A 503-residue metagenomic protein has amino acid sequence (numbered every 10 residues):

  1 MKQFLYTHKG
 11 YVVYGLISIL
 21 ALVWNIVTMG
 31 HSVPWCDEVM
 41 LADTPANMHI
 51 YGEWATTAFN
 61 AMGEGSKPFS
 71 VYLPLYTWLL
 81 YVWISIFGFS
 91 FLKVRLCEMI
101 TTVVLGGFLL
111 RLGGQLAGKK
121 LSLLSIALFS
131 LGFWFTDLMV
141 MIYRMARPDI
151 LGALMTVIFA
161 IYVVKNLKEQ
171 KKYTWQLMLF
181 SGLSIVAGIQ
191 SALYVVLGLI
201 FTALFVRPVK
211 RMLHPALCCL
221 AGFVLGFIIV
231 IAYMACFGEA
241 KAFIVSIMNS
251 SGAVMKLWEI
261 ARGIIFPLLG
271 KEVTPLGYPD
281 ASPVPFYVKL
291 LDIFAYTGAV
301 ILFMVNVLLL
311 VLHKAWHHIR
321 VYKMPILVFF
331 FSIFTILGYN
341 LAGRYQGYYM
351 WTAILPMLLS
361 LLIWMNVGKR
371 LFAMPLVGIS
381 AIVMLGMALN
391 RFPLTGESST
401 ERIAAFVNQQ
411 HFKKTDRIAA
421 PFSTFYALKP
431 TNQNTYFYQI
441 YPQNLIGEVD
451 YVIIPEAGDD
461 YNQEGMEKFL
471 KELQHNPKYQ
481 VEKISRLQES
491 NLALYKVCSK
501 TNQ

Functional and structural regions predicted by a protein language model:
K2-Q3, V104-L109, T202-F205, V284-Y322 (+1 more regions): Hydrophobic, aromatic-rich transmembrane alpha-helices and their immediate juxtamembrane boundary segments
G15, L123-A127, L179, I200 (+4 more regions): Signature aromatic-anchored transmembrane alpha helix within multi-pass, membrane-resident enzymes that catalyze glycan
A21-I26, M40-P68, L75: Extracytosolic helix-loop segments that constitute the early lumenal/periplasmic catalytic or substrate-binding loops
M29, I189, P393-E401, N408-D460 (+3 more regions): Short periplasmic/luminal acceptor-recognition loop of GT-C membrane glycosyltransferases, typified by
P74-W78, F87-G107, A146, V288-T297 (+1 more regions): Loop-to-helix entry region of an early transmembrane alpha helix in multi-pass inner-membrane enzymes
L96-K119, I158, L309: Transmembrane-helix motifs of polytopic, lipid-linked glycan transferases
D149, M155, M324-L327, S332 (+2 more regions): Hydrophobic/aromatic-rich transmembrane helices and adjacent perimembrane loops
P215-T274, A295, A299: Membrane-lumen/periplasm interface segments of specific transmembrane helices in polyprenyl phosphate-linked
